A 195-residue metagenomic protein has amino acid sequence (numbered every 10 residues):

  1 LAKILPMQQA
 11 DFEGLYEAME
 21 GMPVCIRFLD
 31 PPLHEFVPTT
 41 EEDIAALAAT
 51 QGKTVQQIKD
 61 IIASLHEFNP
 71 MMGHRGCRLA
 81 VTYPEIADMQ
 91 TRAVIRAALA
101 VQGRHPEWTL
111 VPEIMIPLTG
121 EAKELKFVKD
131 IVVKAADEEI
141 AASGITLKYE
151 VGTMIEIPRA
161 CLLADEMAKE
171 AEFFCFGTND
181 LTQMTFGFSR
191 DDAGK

Functional and structural regions predicted by a protein language model:
L1-K195: Conserved alpha/beta-domain cores
